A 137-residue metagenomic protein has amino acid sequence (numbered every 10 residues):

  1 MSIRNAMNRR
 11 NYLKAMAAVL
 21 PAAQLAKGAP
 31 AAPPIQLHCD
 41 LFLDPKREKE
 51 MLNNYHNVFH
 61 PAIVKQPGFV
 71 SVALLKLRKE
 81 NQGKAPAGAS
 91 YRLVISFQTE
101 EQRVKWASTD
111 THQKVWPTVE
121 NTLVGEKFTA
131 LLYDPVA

Functional and structural regions predicted by a protein language model:
M1-M7: N-terminal secretory signal peptides
N8-L20, V58, A62-S71, S96-L131: An amphipathic, aromatic/His-enriched active-site/gating alpha helix that lines ligand/cofactor pockets
Q24-H38, F42-E50: C-terminal segment of N-terminal export signals and the immediately downstream linker at the start of the mature
A31-P33, A85-A89, V124: A generic structural micro-feature
F42, V94-S96: Short hydrophobic/aromatic beta-strand micro-patches that form the beta-sheet surface supporting nucleotide- or nucleic
R47-M51, Q102-K105: Short, conserved charged micro-motifs
H60-R92, Y133-D134: Short, glycine- and small/hydrophobic-rich beta-strand elements in well-ordered beta-sheets
